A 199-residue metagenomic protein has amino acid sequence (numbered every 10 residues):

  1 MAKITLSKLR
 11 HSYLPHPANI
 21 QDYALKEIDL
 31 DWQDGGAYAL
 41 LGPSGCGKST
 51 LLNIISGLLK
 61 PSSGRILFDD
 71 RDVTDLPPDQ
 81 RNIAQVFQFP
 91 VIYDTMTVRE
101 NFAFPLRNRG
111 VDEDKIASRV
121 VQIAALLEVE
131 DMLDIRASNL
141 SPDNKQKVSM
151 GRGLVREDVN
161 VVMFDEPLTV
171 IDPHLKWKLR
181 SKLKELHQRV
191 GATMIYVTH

Functional and structural regions predicted by a protein language model:
A39, Q85, V148-L154, T169: ABC ATPase nucleotide-binding domain "signature" region
L41-P43: The feature captures the beta-strand-to-loop junction immediately N-terminal to the Walker
S56: Helix-to-loop junction immediately C-terminal to a conserved catalytic motif
D72, R107, D114-M132, K184-E185: Conserved ABC ATPase "signature" region
D72-Q85, N108, E113-D114: ABC ATPase NBD coupling module
D75, R136-Q146: Conserved ABC ATPase signature
M96-P105, R136: Short coil-to-helix segment of the ABC ATPase nucleotide-binding domain corresponding to the Q-loop/switch region
L133, L154-V155, V162: ABC ATPase C-loop
